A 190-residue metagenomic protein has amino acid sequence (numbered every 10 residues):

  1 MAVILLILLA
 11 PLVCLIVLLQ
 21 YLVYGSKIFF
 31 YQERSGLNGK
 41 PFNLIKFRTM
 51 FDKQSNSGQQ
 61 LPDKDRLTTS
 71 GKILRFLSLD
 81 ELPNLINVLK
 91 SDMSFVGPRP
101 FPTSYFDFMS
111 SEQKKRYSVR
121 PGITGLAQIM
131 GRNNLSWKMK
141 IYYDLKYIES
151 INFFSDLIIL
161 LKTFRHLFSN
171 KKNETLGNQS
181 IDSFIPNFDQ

Functional and structural regions predicted by a protein language model:
M1-D52, I158-Q190: A hydrophobic, helix-centered structural microdomain
V3, D63-R120, L160-T163: A short, structured surface patch at a secondary-structure boundary
I16, F30-Y31, Q59, V96-P98 (+4 more regions): Short, hydrophobic secondary-structure boundary micro-motifs
L18, K46, R66-T69, I73 (+3 more regions): Residue-level recognition of specific faces of alpha-helices
Y21-L22, F76, V88, R132: Conserved catalytic core of Hanks-type protein kinase domains
S26, L37, K72, D92 (+3 more regions): Gly/Ser/Thr-rich helix-start
F30-R66, T124-Y142: Short, glycine-rich, amphipathic interfacial segments at transmembrane boundaries or analogous
R120-Q190: C-terminal terminal-structure detector
